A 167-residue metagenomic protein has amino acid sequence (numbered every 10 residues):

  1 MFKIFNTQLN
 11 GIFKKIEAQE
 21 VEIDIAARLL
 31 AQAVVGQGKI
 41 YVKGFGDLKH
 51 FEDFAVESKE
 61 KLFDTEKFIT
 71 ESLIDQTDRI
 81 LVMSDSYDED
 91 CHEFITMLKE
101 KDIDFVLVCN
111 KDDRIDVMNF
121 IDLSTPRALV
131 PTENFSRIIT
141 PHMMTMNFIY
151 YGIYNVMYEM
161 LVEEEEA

Functional and structural regions predicted by a protein language model:
M1, A18, E22, P141 (+1 more regions): Catalytic cores of large soluble enzymes that bind and process phosphate-bearing ligands
M1-A18: Generic N-terminal amphipathic, Lys/Arg-enriched alpha-helix
F2, D24-A26, T65-E66: Residue-level detector of functional hotspots within protein domains
E17-V21, V82-D85: Short, flexible loop segments at the rims of nucleotide/cofactor-binding pockets, characterized by
A18-V35: A short, well-structured juxtamembrane/interface segment
I23, E163-A167: Flexible, glycine/charged-enriched surface loops at secondary-structure junctions
K39, F45-E163: Glycine-rich phosphate-binding loops that contact phosphosugars or nucleotide phosphates
